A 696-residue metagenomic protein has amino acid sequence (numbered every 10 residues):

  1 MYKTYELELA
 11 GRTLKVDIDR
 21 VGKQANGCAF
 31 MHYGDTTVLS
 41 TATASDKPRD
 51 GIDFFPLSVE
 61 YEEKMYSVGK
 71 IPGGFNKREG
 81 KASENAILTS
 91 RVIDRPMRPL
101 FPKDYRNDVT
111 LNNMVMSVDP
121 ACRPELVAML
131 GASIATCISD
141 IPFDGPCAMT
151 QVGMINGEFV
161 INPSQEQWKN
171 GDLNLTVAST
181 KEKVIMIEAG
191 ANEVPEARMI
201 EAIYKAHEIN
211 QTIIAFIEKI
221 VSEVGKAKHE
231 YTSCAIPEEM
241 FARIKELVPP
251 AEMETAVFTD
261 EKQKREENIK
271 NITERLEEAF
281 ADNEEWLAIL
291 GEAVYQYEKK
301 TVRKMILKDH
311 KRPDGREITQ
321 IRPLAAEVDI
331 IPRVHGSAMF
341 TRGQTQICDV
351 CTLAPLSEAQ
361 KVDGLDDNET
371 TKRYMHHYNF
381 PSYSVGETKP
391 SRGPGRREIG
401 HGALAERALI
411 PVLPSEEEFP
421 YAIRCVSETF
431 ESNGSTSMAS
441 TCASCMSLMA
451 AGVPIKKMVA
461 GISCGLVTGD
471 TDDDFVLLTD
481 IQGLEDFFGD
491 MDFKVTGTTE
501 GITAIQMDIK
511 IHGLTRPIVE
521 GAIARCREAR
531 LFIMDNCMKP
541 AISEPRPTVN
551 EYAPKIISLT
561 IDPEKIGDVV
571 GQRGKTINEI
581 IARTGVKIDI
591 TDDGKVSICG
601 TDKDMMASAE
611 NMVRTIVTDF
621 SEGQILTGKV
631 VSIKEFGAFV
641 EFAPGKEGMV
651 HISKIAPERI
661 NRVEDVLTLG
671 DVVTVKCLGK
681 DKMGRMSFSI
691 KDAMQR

Functional and structural regions predicted by a protein language model:
M1-S45, D53, H229-E369, P554-D568 (+2 more regions): Extended amphipathic alpha-helical scaffolds
M1-T232: Long, basic N-terminal domains or extensions that often function in RNA/ssDNA interaction or organelle/cellular
A25-T110, V115-S117, C122, E188 (+4 more regions): Glycine-rich, flexible beta-strand/loop modules in the N-terminal catalytic cores of phosphate-handling
G27-A29, C122-I141, V328-C351, N433-V453 (+1 more regions): Conserved phosphate/anionic-ligand binding catalytic regions in large, soluble enzymes, centered on
Y33, A42-A44, Y61-E63, N113-S117 (+18 more regions): Flexible glycine-/small-residue-rich
K103-V109, D144-P146, I213-Y231, E284-L290 (+6 more regions): Flexible, glycine/charged-enriched surface loops at secondary-structure junctions
D140-V257, L448-P547: Mobile "lid/hinge" segments at catalytic clefts and subdomain interfaces of large enzymes
L290, Y552-S558, P563-R696: Single-stranded RNA-binding regions, centering on S1/OB-family and related RNA-binding modules
